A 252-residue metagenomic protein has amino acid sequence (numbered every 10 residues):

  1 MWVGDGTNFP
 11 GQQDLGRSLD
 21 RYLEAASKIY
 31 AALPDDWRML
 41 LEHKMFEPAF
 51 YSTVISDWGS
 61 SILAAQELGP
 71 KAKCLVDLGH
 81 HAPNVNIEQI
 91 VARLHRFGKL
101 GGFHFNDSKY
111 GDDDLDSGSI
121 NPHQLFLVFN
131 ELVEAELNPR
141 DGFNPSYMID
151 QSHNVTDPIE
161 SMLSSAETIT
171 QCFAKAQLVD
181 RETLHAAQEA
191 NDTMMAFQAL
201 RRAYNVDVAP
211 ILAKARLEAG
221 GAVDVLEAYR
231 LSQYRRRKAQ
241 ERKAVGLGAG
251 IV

Functional and structural regions predicted by a protein language model:
M1-D5, L41-M45, C74-H80, H104-D107 (+2 more regions): A cross-domain feature marking catalytic cores of carbohydrate-active enzymes and several ubiquitous metabolic/repair
M1-G69, K73, A199-R202: Active-site acidic/histidine proton-transfer and metal-coordination neighborhood in alpha/beta enzyme cores
Q12-Q13, Y51-G59, H81-E167, Q171: Gly/Pro-rich active-site loop or hairpin
L33-D36, L68-K71, F97-G98, A135-P139 (+1 more regions): Secondary-structure transition/capping motifs at alpha-helix termini and the adjoining loop/turn into the next element
A64-H81, L100-G101, G111: Aromatic- and acid-rich polysaccharide-binding/catalytic face of secreted or lumenal carbohydrate-active enzymes
V155-V252: C-terminal extensions of enzymes
